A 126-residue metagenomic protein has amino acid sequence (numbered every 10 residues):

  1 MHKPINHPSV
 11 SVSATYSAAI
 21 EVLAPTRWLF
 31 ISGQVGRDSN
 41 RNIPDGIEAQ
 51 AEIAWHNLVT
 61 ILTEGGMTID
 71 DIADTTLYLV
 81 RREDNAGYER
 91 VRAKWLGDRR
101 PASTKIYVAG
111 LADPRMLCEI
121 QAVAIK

Functional and structural regions predicted by a protein language model:
M1-H56, T60-A73, L79-K126: N-terminal presequence-like segments and the immediate start of the first folded domain
